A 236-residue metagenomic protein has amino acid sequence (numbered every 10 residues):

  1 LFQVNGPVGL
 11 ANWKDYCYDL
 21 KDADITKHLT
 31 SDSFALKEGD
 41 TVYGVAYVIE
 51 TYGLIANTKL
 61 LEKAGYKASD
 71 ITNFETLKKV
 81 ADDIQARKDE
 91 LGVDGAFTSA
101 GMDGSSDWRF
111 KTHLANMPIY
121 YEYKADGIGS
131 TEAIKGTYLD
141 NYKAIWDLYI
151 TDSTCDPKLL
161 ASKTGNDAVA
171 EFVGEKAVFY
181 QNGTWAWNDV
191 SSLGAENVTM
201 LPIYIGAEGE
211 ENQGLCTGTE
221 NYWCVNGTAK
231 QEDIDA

Functional and structural regions predicted by a protein language model:
L1-V4, L91-V93, G174-N182: Alpha-to-beta junction loops
N5-G53, R109, L201: Hinge/lid segment of periplasmic solute-binding proteins
V8-N12, T184-E196: A ligand-binding cleft/hinge motif common to bilobed small-molecule-binding domains
D19-D32, G95-G104, P118-A144, S192 (+1 more regions): Short, solvent-exposed loop/beta-turn-alpha elements that line the ligand-binding surface or hinge of extracytoplasmic
Y43-Y47, Y52, K78-T131, A177: Extracytoplasmic/periplasmic solute-binding protein
A64, S192-A236: Extracytoplasmic/periplasmic substrate-recognition and gating elements
T72-T76, L159-V173: Short helix-initiation/N-cap motifs at beta->coil->alpha
A81-D82, G127-S162: Glycine-centered hinge/linker elements that transmit conformational signals in sensory and ligand-binding systems
